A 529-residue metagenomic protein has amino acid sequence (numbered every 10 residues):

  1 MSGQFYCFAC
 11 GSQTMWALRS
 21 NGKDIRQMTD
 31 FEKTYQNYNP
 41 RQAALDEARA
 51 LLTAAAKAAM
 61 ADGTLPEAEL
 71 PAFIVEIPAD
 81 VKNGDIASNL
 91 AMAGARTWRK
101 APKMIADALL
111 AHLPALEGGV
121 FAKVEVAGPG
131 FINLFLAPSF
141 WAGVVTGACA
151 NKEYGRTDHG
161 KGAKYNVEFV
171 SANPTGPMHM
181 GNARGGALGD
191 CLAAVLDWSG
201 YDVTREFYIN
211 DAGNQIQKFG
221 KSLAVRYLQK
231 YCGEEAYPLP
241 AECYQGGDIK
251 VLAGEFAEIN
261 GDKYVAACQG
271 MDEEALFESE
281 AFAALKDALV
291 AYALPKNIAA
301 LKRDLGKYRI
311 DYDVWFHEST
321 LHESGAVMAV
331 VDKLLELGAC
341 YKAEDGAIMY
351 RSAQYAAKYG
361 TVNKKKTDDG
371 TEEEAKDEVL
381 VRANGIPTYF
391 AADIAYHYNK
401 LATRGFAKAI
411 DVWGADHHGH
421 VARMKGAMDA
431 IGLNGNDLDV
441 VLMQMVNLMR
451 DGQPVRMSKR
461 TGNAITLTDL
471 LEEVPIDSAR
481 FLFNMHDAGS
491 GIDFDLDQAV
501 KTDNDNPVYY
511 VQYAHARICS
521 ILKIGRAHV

Functional and structural regions predicted by a protein language model:
C7-C10: Cysteine-centered motifs
K23-K33, Y38, D46-T53, K57 (+3 more regions): NTP-dependent nucleotidyl-transfer catalytic core
